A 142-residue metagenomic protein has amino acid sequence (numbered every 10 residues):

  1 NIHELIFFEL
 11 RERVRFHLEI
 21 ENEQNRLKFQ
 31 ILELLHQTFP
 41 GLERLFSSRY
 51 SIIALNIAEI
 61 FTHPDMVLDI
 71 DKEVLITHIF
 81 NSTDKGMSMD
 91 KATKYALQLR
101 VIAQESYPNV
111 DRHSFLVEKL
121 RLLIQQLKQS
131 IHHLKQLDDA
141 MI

Functional and structural regions predicted by a protein language model:
N1-I142: A detector of single, family-specific signature residues that are central to catalytic or substrate-handling motifs
